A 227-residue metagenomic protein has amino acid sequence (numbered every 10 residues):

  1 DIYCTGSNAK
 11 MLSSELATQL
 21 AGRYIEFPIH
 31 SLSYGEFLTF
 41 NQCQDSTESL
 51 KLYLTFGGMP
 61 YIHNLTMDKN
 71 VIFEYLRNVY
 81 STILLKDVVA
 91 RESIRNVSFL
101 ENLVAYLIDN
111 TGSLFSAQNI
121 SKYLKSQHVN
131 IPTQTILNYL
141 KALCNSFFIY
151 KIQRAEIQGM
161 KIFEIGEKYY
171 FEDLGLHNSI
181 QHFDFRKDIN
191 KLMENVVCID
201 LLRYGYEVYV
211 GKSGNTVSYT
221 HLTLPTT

Functional and structural regions predicted by a protein language model:
D1: Conserved nucleotide-sensing/catalytic segment adjacent to the nucleotide-binding pocket in NTP-handling enzymes
S7-A9, S13-S113: Interdomain motor-coupling "hinge/lid" segment immediately C-terminal to the ATP-binding subdomain of NTP-driven enzymes
S31-S33, D173, T226: Non-catalytic surface loops within mature trypsin-like serine protease
R77-S218: Accessory nucleic acid-recognition modules appended to NTPase machines
T220-T226: Conserved small/polar residues in nucleotide/adenosyl-binding loops
